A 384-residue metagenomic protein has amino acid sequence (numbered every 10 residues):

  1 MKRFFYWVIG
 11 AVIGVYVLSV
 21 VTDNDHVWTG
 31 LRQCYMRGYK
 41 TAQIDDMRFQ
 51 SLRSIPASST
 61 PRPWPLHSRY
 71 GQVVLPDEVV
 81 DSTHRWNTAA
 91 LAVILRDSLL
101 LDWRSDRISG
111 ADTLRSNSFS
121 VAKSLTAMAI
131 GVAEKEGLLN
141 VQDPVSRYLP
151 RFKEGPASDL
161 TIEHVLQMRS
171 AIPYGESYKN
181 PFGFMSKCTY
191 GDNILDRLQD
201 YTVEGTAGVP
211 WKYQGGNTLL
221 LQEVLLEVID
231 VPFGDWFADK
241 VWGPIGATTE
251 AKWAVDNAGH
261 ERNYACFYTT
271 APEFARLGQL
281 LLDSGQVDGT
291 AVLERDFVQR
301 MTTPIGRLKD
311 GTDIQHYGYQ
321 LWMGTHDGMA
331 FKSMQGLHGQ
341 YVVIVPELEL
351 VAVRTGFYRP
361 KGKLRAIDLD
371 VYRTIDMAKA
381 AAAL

Functional and structural regions predicted by a protein language model:
M1-I108, E136-L139, T374-L384: N-terminal leader/targeting segments and the immediately adjacent pre-domain N-terminus
D97, S116-V141, V165, L221-L225 (+1 more regions): Active-site SXXK
S109-S120, K361-D370: A short, polar/charged loop-to-alpha-helix boundary motif
K135-P173, D200, E227-T269: Active-site helix/loop module of the DD-peptidase/beta-lactamase fold, centered on the serine-lysine SxxK catalytic
Y174-V255: A small/polar active-site loop signature that marks catalytic segments
N217-V224, N263-V287, Q340-G356: Active-site-proximal alpha-helical segments within enzyme catalytic domains
T248-A251, V298-V353: Active-site Gly/Thr loop motif
